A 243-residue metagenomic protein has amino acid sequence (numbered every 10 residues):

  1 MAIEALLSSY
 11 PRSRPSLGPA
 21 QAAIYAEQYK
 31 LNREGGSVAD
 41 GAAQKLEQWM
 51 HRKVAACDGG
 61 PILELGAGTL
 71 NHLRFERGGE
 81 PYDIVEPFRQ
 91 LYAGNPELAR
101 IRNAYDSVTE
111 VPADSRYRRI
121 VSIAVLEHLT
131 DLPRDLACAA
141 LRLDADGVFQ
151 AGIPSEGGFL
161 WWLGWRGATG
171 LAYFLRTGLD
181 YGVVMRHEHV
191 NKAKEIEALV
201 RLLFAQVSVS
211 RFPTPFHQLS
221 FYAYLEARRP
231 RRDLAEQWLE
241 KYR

Functional and structural regions predicted by a protein language model:
M1-S115, R119, L136, I153 (+2 more regions): Conserved N-terminal segment of class I S-adenosyl-L-methionine
F88, G167-G182, H217: Membrane-interface segments of envelope glycosyltransferases acting on lipid-linked substrates or membrane lipids
R119-V125: A short beta-strand submotif of the Rossmann-like class I SAM-dependent methyltransferase core that lines
D131-L132, W162: Conserved catalytic-core motifs of eukaryotic protein kinase domains, centered on the activation segment
P133-V148: A short glycine-rich, Lys/Arg-flanked "PGG" loop and its adjoining helix->strand segment in the class I
Q150-Y173: Conserved class I S-adenosyl-L-methionine
